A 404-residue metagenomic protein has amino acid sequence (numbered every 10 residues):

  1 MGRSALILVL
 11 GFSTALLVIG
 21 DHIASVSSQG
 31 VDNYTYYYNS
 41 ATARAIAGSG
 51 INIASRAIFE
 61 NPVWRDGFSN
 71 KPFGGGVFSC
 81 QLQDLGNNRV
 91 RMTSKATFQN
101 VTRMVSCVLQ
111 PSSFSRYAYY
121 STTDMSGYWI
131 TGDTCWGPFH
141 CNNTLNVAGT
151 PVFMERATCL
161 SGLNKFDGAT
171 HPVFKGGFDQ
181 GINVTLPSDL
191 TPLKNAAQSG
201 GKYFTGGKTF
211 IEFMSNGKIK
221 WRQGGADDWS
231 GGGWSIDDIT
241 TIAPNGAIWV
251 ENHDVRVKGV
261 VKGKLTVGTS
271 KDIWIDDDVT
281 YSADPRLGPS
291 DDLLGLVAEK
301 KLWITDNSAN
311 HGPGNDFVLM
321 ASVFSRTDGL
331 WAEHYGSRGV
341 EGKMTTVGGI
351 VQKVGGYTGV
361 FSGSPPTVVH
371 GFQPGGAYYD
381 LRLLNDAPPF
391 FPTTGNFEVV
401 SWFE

Functional and structural regions predicted by a protein language model:
M1-N143, F153, F403-E404: Beta-strand/loop motifs with alternating small/hydrophobic and polar/acidic residues, enriched in the first structured
A15, N52, F59, Q99 (+7 more regions): Residue-level marker of positions within ordered structural domains that often coincide with functionally constrained
S79, R91-T93, K220, T266 (+1 more regions): General beta-strand recognition
N87-V90, N216-G217, D328: Beta-strand-connecting loop/turn residues
S113-N307, S325, G376-E404: Primarily marks folded extracellular/lumenal domains of secretory and cell-surface proteins
S290-P365: Extended C-terminal subregions enriched in glycine
E333, V340-E404: Long, low-hydrophobicity, solvent-exposed regions enriched in small/turn-prone and acidic residues
